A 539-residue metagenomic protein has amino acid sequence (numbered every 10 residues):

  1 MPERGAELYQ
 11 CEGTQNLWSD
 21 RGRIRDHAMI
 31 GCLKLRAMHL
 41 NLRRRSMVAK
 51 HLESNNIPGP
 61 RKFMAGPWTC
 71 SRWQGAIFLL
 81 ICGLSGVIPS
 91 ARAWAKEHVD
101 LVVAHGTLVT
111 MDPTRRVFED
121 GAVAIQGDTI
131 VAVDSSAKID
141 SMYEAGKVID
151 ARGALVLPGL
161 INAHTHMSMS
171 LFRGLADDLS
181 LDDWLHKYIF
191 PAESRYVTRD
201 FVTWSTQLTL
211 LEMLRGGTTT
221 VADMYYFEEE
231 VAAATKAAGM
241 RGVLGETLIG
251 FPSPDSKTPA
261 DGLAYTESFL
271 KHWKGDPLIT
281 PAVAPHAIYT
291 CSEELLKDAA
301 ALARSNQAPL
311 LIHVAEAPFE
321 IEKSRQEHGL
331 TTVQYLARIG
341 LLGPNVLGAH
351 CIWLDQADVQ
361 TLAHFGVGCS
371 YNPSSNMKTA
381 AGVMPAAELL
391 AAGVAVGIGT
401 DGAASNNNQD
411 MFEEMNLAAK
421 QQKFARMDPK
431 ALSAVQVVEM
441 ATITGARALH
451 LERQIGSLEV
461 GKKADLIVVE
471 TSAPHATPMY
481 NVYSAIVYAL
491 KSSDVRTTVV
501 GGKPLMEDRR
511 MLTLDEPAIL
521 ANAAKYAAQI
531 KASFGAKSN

Functional and structural regions predicted by a protein language model:
L42-R44, E53-I77: Bacterial N-terminal signal peptides that target proteins for export
H51, W73-I81, V87, A91-G121 (+4 more regions): Active-site microenvironment of metallo-dependent hydrolases
W94-E97, E230-I352, A357: Metal-coordinating catalytic core of metallo-dependent amide/deamination hydrolases
H98-A104, D140-D182, Q207-R215: Replace "His-x-His-based motif
L171-W204, R241-L263, P318-N345, F365-G368 (+2 more regions): Active-site gating loops and adjacent loop-to-helix segments of metal-dependent hydrolytic enzymes
R173-M240, G262-G275, A524-Q529: Alpha-helical scaffold segments that flank or form the walls of functional sites
R338-N345, A387-A473, Y488-K491, K503: His/Asp/Glu-enriched, well-ordered alpha-helical/loop segment that forms or immediately abuts the divalent-metal
